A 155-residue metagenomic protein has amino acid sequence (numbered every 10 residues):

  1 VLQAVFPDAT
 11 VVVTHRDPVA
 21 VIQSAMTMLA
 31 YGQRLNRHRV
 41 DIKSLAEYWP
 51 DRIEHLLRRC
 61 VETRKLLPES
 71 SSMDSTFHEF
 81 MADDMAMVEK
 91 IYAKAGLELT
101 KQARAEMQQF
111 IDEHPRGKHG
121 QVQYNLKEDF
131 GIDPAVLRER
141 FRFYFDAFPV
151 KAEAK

Functional and structural regions predicted by a protein language model:
V1-H15: ATP-dependent NMP and nucleoside kinases share a basic, alpha-helical "lid"
V5, I22-D74, H78-K155: PAPS-dependent sulfotransferases, especially Golgi type II membrane carbohydrate sulfotransferases
P18-V19: Sensor-1/coupling segment of RecA-like P-loop NTPase cores
